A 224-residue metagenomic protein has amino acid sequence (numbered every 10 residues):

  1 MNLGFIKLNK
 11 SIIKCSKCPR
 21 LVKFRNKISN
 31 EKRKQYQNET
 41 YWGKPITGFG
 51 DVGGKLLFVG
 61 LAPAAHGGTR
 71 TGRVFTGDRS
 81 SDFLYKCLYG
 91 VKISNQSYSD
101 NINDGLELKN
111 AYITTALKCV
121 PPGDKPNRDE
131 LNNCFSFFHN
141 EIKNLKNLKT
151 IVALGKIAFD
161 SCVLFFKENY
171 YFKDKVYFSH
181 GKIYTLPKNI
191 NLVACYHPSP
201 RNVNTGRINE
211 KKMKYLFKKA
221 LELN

Functional and structural regions predicted by a protein language model:
N2-V176, K182-N224: A polyanion-binding, active-site-adjacent surface
